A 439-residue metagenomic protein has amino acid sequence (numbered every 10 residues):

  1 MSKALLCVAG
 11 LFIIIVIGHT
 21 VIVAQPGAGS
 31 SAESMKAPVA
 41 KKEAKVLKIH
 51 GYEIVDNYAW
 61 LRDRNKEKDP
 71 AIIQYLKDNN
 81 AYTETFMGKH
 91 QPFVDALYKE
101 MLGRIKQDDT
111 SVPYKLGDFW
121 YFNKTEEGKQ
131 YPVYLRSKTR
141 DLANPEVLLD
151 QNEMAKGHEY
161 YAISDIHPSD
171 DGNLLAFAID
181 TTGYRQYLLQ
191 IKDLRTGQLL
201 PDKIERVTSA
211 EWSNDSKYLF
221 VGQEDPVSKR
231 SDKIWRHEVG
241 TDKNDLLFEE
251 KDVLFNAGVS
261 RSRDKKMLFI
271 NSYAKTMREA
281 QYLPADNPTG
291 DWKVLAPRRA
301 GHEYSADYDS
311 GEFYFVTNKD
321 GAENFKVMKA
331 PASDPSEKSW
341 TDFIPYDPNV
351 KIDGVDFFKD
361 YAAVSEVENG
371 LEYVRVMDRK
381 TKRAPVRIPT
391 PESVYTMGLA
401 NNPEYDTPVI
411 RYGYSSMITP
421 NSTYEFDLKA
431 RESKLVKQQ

Functional and structural regions predicted by a protein language model:
M1-A9: Bacterial N-terminal signal peptides that target proteins for export
V8-H19: Bacterial N-terminal signal peptides
A24-P26: Boundary at the C-terminal end of the N-terminal hydrophobic targeting segment
A28-S30: Calcium-binding acidic motifs and repeat modules
E33-H50: Short acidic, Pro/Gly- and aromatic-enriched capping/linker segments at domain boundaries
Y52-I54, A59-P92, A96-F119, N123-V147 (+1 more regions): Peripheral, non-catalytic segments that deliver or gate enzyme domains
